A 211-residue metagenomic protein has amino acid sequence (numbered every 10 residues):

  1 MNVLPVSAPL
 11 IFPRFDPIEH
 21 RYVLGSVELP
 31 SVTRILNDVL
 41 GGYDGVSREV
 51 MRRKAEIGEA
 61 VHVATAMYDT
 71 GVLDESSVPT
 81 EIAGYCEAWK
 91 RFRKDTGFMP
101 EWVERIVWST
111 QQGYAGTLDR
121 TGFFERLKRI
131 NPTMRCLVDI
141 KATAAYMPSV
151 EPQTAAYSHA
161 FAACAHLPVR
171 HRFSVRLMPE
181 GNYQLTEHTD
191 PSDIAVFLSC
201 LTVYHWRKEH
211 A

Functional and structural regions predicted by a protein language model:
M1-A115: Metal-dependent nuclease catalytic cores that hydrolyze phosphodiester bonds in DNA/RNA, characterized by
E81, R105-T202: Nucleic-acid nuclease catalytic cores
S199-A211: Charged phosphate-binding loop/patch that engages nucleotide di/tri-phosphates or the phosphate backbone of nucleic
